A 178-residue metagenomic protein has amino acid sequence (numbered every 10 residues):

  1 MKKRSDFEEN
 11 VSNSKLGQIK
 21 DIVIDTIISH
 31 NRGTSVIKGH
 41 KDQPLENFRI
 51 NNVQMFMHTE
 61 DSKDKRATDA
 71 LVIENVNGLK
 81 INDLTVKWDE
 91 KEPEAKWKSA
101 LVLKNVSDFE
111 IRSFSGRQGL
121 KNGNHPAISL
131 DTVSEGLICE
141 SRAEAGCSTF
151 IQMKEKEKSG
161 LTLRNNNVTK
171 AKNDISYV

Functional and structural regions predicted by a protein language model:
M1-V178: Extracellular/periplasmic carbohydrate-active domains that bind, remodel, or depolymerize complex polysaccharides
